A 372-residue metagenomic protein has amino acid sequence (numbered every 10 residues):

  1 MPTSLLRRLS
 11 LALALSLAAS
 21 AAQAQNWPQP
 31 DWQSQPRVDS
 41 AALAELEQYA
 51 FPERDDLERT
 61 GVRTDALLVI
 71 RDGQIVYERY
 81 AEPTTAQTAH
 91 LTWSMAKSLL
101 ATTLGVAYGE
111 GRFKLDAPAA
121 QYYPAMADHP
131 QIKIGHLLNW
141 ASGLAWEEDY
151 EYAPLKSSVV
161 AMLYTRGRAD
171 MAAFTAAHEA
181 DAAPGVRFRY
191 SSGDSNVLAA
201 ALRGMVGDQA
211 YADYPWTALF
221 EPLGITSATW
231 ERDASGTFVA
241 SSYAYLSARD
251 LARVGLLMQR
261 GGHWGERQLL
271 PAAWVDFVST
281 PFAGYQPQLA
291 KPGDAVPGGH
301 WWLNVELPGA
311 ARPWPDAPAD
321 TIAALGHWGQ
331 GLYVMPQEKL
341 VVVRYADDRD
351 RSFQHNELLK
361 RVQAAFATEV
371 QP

Functional and structural regions predicted by a protein language model:
D31-V69: Beta-lactamase-like hydrolase cores
P52-R59, R63, A96, A107-R187: Active-site-proximal loop and beta-strand segments within enzyme catalytic domains
R54-T84, L332-Y333, K339-V343: A short, well-structured edge-of-sheet supersecondary motif
G73, H90-L115, L137, L198-L202 (+1 more regions): Active-site SXXK
L91, G109-E147, A177, V206-S242 (+1 more regions): Active-site helix/loop module of the DD-peptidase/beta-lactamase fold, centered on the serine-lysine SxxK catalytic
E147-D233, S241: A small/polar active-site loop signature that marks catalytic segments
D194-L202, S242-H263, Q330-Y345: Active-site-proximal alpha-helical segments within enzyme catalytic domains
I225-R232, T280-V341: Active-site Gly/Thr loop motif
